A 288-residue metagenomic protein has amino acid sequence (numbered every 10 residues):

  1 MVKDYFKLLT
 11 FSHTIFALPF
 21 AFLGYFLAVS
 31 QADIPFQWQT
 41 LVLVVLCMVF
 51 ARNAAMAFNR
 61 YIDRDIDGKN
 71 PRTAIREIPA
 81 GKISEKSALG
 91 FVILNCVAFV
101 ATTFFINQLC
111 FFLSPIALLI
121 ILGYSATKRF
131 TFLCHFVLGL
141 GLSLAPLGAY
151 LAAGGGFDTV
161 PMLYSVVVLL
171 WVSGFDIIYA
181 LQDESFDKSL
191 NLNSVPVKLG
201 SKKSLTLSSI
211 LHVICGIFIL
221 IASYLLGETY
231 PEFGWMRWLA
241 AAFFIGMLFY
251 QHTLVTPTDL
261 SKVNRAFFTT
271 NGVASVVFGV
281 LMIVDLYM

Functional and structural regions predicted by a protein language model:
V2-K7, R76-L163, F249-T256, V273: Intramembrane alpha-helical segments
K3, I214, I221-M288: Extended hydrophobic alpha-helices typical of membrane-associated regions
T10-A28, G139, S143, G279-L281: The first (N-terminal) embedded transmembrane alpha-helix
S12, Q31-Q39, L43, I83-S87 (+8 more regions): Juxtamembrane/transmembrane-helix boundary motifs in multi-pass membrane proteins
F22-L23, L27-I62, R72, C96-F104 (+4 more regions): Membrane-embedded alpha-helical segments that form the functional core of polytopic membrane enzymes, especially those
L23-L27, Q31, A98-L109, I120-T127 (+5 more regions): Residue-level signal for alpha-helical transmembrane segments in multi-pass membrane proteins
V42-M48, R64-S114, S189-A240: Multi-pass membrane catalytic core of lipid/isoprenoid biosynthesis enzymes
